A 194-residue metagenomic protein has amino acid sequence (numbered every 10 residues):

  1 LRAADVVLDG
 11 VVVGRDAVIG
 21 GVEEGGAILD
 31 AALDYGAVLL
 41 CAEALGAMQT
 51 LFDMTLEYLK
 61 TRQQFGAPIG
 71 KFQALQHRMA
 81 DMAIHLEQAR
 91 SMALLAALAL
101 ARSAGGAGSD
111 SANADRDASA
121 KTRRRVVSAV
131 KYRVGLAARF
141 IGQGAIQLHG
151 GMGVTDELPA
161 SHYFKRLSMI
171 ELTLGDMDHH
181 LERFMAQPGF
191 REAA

Functional and structural regions predicted by a protein language model:
L1-G21: Flexible, small-/acidic-enriched active-site or ligand-binding loops
V22, A31-A194: Alpha-helical interface subdomain recognition
I28: Short, acidic (Asp/Glu-rich) active-site segment that either coordinates a divalent metal cofactor
